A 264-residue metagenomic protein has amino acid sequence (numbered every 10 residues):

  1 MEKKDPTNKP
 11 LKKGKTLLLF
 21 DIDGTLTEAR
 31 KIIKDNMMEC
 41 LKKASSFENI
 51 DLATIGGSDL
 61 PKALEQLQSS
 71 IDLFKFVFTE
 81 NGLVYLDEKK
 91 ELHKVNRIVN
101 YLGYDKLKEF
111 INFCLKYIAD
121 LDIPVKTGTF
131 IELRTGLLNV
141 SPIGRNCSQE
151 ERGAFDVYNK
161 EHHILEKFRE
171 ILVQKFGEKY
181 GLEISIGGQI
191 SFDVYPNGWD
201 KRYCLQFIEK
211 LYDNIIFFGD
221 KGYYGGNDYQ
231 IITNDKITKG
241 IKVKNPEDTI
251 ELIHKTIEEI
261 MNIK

Functional and structural regions predicted by a protein language model:
E2-S69, I237, E251, I257: Active-site neighborhood of HAD-like aspartate-dependent phosphohydrolases
N8-G14, K34, Y195-K264: Mg2+-dependent phosphoryl-transfer enzymes with acidic/Ser/Thr/Gly-rich catalytic loops
K12-D35, H93-L102, G153-K160, I164: Metal-dependent phosphoesterase signature
K13-K15, N49, F74, T135 (+1 more regions): A general structural motif
L18-F20, V77, F217-F218: Residue-level marker for buried hydrophobic side chains located in beta-strands that build the well-ordered beta-sheet
F20-D23, E80-G82, E88, R134 (+1 more regions): Short loop/turn segments at strand-loop or loop-helix junctions that form parts of catalytic or ligand-binding pockets
D35-F130: Active-site phosphate-binding/coordination module
P124-I216: Conserved acidic, metal-coordinating active-site core of Asp-based, Mg2+-dependent phosphoryl-transfer enzymes
